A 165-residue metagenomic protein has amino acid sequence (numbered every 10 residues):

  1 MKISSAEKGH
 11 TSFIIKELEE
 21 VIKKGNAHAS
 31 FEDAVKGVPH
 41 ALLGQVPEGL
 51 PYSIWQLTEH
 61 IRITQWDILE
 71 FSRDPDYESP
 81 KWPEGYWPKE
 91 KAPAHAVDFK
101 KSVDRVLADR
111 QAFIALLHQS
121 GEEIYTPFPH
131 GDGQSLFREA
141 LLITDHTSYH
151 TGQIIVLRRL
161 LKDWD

Functional and structural regions predicted by a protein language model:
K2-I22, H28, E32-V35, A41-P88 (+1 more regions): Short, contiguous alpha-helical
E90-P127, R138-I143: Acidic/histidine-rich alpha-helical segments that form the ligand environment of transition-metal centers
